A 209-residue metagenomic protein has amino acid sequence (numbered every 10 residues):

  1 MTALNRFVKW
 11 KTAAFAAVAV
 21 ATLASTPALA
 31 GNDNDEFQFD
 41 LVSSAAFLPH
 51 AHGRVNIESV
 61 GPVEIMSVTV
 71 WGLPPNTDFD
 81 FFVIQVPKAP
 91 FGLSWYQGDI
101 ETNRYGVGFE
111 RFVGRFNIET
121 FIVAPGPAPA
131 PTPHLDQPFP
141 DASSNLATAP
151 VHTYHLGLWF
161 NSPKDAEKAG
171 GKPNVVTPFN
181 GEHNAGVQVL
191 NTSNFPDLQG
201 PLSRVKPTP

Functional and structural regions predicted by a protein language model:
T2, L29-A30: Intrinsic disorder/low-complexity signature
T2-A14: Bacterial N-terminal signal peptides that target proteins for export
T12-L23: Hydrophobic helical h-region of N-terminal Sec-dependent signal peptides in bacterial secretory/periplasmic proteins
S25-P27: N-terminal signal peptide c-region/cleavage motif recognized by signal peptidases
A30-P209: N-terminal leader/targeting pre-sequences
